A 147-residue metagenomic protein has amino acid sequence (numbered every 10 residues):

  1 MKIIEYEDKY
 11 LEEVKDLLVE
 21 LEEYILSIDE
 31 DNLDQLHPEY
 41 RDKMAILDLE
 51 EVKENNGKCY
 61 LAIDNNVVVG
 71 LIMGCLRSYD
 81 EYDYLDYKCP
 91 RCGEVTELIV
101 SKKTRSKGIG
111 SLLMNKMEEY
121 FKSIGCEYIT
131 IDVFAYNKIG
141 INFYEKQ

Functional and structural regions predicted by a protein language model:
K2-I28: A short beta-loop-alpha structural element at the N-terminal edge of CoA-dependent acyl/N-acetyltransferase catalytic
E23-L47: Conserved GNAT-fold acetyl-CoA-binding loop/helix
I46-L61, E94: A short helix-loop-beta-strand connector motif used in the catalytic cores of GNAT acetyltransferases and, in some
L61, V67-L76, E94, I99: Conserved beta-strand in the GNAT
D83-K102, D132: Conserved acetyl-CoA binding element of GNAT-fold acetyltransferases
E97-V100, S106-E119, E145-K146: Conserved acetyl-CoA-binding loop-helix of GNAT-fold acetyltransferases
S111, S123, A135-Q147: Conserved active-site alpha-helix within GNAT-family acetyltransferase domains
M114, F121-D132: Conserved GNAT acetyl-CoA-binding A-motif
